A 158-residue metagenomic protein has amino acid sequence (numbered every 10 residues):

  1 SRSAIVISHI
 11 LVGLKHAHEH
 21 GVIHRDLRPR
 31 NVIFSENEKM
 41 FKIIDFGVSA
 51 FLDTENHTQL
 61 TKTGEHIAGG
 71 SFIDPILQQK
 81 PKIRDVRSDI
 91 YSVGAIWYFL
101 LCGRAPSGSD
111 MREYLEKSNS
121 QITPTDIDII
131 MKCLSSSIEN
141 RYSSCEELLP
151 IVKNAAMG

Functional and structural regions predicted by a protein language model:
V6-I7: Activation segment signature within eukaryotic-like protein kinase domains
L11-V22: Protein kinase catalytic-loop region centered on the HRD/HxD motif
L60-L77: Conserved activation segment of eukaryotic-like protein kinases, specifically the C-terminal portion of the activation
I76-V86: Conserved end of the kinase activation segment
D89: Conserved catalytic-loop aspartate of Hanks-type protein kinases
I122-S136: Conserved C-terminal C-lobe helix
